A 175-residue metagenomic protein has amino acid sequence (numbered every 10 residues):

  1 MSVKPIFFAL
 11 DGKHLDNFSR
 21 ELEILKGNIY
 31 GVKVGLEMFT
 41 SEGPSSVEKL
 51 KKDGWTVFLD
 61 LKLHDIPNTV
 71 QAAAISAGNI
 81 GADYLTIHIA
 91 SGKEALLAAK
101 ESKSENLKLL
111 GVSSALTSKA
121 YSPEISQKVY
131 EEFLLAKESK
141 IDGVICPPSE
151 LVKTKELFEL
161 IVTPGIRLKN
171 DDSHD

Functional and structural regions predicted by a protein language model:
M1, G27-N28, K52-W55, K103-L107: Short helix-capping segments at alpha-helix termini
M1-I24: N-terminal glycine-rich anion-binding loop in soluble enzyme alpha/beta folds
S2-V3, D65-V162, I166-S173: Conserved anion-binding
F8, K62, A136: Residue-level signature of catalytic and energy-coupling elements of molecular machines, predominantly ATP/GTP-dependent
L10, L59-L61, P164: Active-site flanking residues adjacent to catalytic metal/cofactor-binding acidic residues
I29-Y84: Metabolite-binding pocket within alpha/beta catalytic cores that recognizes anionic/polar moieties
